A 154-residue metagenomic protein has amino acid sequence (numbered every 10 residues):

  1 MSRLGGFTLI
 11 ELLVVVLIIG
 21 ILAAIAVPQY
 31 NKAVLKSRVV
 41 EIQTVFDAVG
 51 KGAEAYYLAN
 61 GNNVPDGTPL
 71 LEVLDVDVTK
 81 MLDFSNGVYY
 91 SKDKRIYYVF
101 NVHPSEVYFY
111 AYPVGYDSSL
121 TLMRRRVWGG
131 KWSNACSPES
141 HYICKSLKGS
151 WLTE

Functional and structural regions predicted by a protein language model:
S2-V34: N-terminal single-pass transmembrane signal-anchor helix
L4, Q43-G50, R95, V102: Generic detector of bulky aromatic hydrophobic side chains
G6, G20, V49, G149-L152: An exposure/low-complexity boundary signal
L22, A48-V49, R124, I143: Alpha-helical protein-protein interaction elements
A23-A24, V49-G50, L82, Y90-S91: Short linear sequence motifs
A24, P28-V73: Conserved hydrophobic/amphipathic alpha-helical signal-anchor segments
A59-E154: Periplasmic/extracellular, small/polar-rich flexible segments of pilin-like filament-forming proteins
